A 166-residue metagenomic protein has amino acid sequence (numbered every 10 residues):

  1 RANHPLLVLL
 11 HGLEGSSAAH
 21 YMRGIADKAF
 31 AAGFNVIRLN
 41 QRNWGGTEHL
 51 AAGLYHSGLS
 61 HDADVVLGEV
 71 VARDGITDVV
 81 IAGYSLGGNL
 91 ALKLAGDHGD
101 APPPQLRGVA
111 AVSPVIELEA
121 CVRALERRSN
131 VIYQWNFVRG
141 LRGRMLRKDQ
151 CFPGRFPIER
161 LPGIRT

Functional and structural regions predicted by a protein language model:
H4-G12: Short beta-strand element of the alpha/beta-hydrolase
G15-A18, A26-L50: Conserved alpha/beta-hydrolase
R23, D27, D64, G68 (+1 more regions): Short, hydrophobic alpha-helix immediately C-terminal to the catalytic nucleophile
K28, R42-V80: Catalytic nucleophile-loop/oxyanion-hole region of alpha/beta-hydrolase and closely related hydrolase-like folds
I76-T166: Alpha/beta-hydrolase-fold enzymes
